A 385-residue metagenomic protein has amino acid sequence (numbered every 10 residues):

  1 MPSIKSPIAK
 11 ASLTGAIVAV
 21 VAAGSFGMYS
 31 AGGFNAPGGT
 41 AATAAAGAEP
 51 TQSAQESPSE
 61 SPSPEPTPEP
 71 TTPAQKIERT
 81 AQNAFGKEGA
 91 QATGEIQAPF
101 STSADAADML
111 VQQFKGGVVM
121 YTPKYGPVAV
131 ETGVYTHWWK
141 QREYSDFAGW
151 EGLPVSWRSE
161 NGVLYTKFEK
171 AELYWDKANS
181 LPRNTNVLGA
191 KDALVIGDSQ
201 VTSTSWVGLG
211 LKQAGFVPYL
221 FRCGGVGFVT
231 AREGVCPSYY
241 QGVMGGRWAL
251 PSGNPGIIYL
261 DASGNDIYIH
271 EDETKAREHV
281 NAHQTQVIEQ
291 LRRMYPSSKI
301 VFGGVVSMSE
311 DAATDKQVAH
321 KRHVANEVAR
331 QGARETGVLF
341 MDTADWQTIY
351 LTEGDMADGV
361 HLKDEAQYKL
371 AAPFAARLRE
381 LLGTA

Functional and structural regions predicted by a protein language model:
P2-S30, G47-Q55: Secretory targeting and sorting signals
G27-T80, T185-L188, A385: N-terminal low-complexity, Pro/Thr-rich disordered segments that flank secretion/membrane-targeting signals
E69-N186: Extended, compositionally biased repeat/scaffold regions that form elongated interaction surfaces
V187, T202-S205, T274-A282, A319-H323 (+1 more regions): Soluble non-cytosolic domains of exported or imported proteins
A190-A282: Conserved SGNH/GDSL esterase-like catalytic core that processes O-acyl groups on lipids and polysaccharides
D261-D266, Q290-H323: Active-site segments of SGNH/GDSL-like serine hydrolases that catalyze O-acetyl group transfer/hydrolysis on lipids
Q284-E289, N326: Generic structural signal for well-ordered alpha-helices, preferentially at hydrophobic/aromatic core positions
V306-A385: Catalytic His-Asp segment of secreted/periplasmic serine-dependent ester chemistry enzymes
